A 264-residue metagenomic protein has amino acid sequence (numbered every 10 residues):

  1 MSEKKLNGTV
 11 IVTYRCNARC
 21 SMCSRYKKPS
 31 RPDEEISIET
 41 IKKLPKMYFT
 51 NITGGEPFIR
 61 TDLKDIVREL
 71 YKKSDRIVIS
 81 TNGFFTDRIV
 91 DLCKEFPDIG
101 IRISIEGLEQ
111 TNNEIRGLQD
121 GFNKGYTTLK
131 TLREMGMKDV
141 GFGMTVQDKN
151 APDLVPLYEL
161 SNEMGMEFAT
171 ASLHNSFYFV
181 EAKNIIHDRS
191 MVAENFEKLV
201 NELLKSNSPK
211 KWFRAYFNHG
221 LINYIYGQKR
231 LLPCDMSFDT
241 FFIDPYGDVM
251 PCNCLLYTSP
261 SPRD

Functional and structural regions predicted by a protein language model:
M1-I99, F177, N195, L199: Conserved alpha-helical substructure of the radical SAM core
M1-K4, N218-H219, S259: Short, charged low-complexity linear segments at domain edges
E34, E69, K73, I99-E106 (+2 more regions): Radical SAM enzyme [4Fe-4S]-AdoMet core and its adjacent flexible, acidic and glycine-rich loops/tails across
E56, N82, E106, D244 (+1 more regions): Acidic active-site catalytic centers that drive phospho-/nucleotidyl reactions and related ester hydrolyses
P57, G83-F84, V146, L173 (+1 more regions): Hydrophobic pocket-lining residues within nucleotide cofactor-binding pockets
Y257-D264: Conserved small/polar residues in nucleotide/adenosyl-binding loops
